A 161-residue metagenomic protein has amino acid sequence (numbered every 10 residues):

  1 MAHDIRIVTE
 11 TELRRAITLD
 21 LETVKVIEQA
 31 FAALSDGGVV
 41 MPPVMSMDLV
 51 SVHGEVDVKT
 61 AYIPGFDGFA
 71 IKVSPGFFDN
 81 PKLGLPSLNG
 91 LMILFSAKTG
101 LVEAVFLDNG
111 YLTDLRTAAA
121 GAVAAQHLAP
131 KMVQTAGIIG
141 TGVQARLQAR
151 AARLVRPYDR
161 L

Functional and structural regions predicted by a protein language model:
M1-T113, A120-A122, A129-M132: N-terminal ligand-binding/catalytic initiation module
R6-V8, L154-P157: Acidic/polar active-site rim loop that often engages polyanionic ligands
D114-L115, R146: Loop/helix-junction capping segments adjacent to catalytic residues or to phosphate/diphosphate-binding pockets
G121, A129-V155, L161: Glycine-rich adenosine-cofactor-binding loop
